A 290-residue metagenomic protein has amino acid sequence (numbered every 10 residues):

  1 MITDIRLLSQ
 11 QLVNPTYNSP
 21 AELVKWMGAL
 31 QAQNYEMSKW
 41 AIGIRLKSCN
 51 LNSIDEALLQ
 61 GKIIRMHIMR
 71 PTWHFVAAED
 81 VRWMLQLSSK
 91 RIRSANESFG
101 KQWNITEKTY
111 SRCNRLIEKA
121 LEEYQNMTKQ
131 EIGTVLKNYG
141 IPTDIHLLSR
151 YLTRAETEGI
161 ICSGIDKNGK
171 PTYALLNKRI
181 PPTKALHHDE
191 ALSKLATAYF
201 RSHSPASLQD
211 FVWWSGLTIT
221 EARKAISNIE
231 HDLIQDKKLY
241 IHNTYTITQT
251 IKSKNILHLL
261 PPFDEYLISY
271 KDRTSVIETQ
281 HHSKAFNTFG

Functional and structural regions predicted by a protein language model:
M1-G290: Long, charged, low-complexity, helical-prone intrinsically disordered regions
